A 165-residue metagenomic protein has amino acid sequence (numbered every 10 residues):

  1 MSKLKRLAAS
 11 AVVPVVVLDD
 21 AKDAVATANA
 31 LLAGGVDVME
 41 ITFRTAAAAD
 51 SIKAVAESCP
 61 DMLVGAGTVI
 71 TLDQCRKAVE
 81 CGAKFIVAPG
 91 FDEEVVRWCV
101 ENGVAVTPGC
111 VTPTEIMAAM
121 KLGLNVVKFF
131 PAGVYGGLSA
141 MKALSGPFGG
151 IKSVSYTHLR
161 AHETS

Functional and structural regions predicted by a protein language model:
M1-D73, K77-C81: Conserved N-terminal beta1-alpha1 strand-loop-helix module at the mouth
L4-A8, K121, S145-F148: Solvent-exposed alpha-helices and their adjacent loops that cap or buttress functional pockets in soluble metabolic
V12-P14, M39-I41, V64-A66, I86-V87 (+3 more regions): Hydrophobic faces of well-ordered beta-strands that scaffold small-molecule active sites in alpha/beta enzyme cores
G35, C59-D61, E80-I86, N102-T107 (+2 more regions): Glycine-enriched alpha-helix->loop->beta-strand junction motifs that scaffold or abut catalytic
E40, E115, E163: Acidic-residue sensor for enzyme active/binding pockets
F43-E57, D73, A88-E101, P108 (+2 more regions): Active-site-adjacent beta->alpha loops and helix N-cap segments on the catalytic face of soluble alpha/beta enzymes
T157-T164: Conserved small/polar residues in nucleotide/adenosyl-binding loops
